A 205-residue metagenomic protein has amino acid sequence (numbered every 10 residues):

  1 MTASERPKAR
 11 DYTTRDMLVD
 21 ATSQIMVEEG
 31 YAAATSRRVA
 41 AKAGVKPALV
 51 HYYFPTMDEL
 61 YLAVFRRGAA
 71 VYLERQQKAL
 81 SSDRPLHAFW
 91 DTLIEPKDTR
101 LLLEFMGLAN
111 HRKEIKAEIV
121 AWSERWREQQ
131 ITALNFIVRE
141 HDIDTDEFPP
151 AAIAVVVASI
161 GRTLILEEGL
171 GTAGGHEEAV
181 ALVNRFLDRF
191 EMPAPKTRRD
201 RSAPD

Functional and structural regions predicted by a protein language model:
Y12, D16, D20, L62 (+8 more regions): Generic detection of well-ordered alpha-helical segments
T14-M17, A21-E59, A63: Helix-turn-helix
T14-R15, K46-A48, T56-V64, Y72-H87 (+1 more regions): Membrane-interacting alpha-helical segments
M17, A21-E29, R75, L101-F105 (+1 more regions): Solvent-exposed, amphipathic alpha-helical segments
P55-E59, S81, N110, E114 (+1 more regions): Residues in soluble alpha-helical coiled-coils and helical-bundle/repeat scaffolds
A63, A70-R100, P150-V157, V180: Hydrophobic alpha-helical connector segments
L73-E74, I94-L103, K113-H141, E177-N184: Amphipathic alpha-helical packing segments from all-alpha helical-bundle domains
K116-V120, I137-D205: Hydrophobic/aromatic-rich alpha-helical bundle segments in the mid-to-C-terminal region
